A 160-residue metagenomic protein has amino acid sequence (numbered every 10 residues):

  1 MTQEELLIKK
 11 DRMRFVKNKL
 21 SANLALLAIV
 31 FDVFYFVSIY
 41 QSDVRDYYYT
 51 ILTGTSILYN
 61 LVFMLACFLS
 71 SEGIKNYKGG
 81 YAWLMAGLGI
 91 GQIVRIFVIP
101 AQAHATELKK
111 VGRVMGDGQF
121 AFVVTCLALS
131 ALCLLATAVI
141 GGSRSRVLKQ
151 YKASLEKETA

Functional and structural regions predicted by a protein language model:
M1-E5, V30-D32, L69-L84, G116: Hydrophobic alpha-helical transmembrane segments
M1-Y35, G142-R146, E158-T159: Cytosolic juxtamembrane helix and N-cap/initiation of the first transmembrane helix
I8, R12-M13, C67-Y77, L132-A160: Cytosolic juxtamembrane helix at the C-terminal end of the final transmembrane segment
F15-V30, Y77-G87, F120-A121: Alpha-helical membrane-anchoring segments
K17-L24, Y35-V62, A121-T125: Transmembrane alpha-helix entry/boundary detector in multi-pass membrane proteins
F31-Q41, V62-L69, V94-V98, C133-S143: Residue-level signal for alpha-helical transmembrane segments in multi-pass membrane proteins
Y40-L52, R95-L127: Interfacial non-cytosolic loop connecting adjacent transmembrane helices
F63-P100: Loop-to-transmembrane helix junctions at the membrane interface
